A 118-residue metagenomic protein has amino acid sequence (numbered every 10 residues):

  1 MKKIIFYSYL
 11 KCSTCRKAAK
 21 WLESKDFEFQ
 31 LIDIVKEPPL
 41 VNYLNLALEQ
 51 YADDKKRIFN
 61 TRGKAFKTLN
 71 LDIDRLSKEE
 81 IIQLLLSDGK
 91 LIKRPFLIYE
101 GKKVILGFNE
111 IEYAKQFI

Functional and structural regions predicted by a protein language model:
M1-K25, F29-I34: Local sequence-structure signature of Cys/Sec-based thiol-disulfide redox active-site neighborhoods
K36-I118: Thiol/selenol-based redox catalytic cores and closely related redox-interacting motifs
